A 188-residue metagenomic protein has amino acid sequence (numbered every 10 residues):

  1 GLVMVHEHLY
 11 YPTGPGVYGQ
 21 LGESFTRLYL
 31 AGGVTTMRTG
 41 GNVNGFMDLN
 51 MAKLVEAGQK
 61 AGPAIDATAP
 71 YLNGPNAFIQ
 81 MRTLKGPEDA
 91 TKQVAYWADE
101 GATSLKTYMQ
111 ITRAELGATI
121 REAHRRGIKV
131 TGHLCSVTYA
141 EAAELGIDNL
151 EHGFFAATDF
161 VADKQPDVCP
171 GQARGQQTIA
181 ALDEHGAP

Functional and structural regions predicted by a protein language model:
G1-P12, Q20-L134, T138-P188: Divalent-metal coordination cores built from histidine and acidic residues
